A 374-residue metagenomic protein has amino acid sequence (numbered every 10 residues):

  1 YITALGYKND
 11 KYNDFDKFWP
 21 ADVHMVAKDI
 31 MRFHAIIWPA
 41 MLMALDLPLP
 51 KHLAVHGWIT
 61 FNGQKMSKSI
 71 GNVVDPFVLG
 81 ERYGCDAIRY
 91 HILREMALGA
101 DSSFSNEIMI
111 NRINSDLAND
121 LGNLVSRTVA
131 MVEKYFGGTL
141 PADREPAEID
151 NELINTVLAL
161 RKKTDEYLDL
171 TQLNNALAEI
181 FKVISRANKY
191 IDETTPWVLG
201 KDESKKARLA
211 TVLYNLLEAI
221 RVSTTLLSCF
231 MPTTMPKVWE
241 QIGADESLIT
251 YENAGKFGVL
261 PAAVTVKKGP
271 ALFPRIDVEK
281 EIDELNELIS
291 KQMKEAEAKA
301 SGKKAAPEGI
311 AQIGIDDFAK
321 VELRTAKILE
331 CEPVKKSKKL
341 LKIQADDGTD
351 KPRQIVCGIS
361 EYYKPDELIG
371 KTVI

Functional and structural regions predicted by a protein language model:
Y1-K134, A176-I180: Structured secondary-structure scaffolds
L5-D14, G99, V125-T164, I184-K205: Conserved, charged catalytic cores of large soluble enzymes
Y12, A35, V73-P76, C85 (+8 more regions): Alpha-helix initiation and N-capping motif
F18-W19, M66, F104, L140 (+3 more regions): Short clusters of hydrophobic/aromatic residues that line enzyme substrate/ligand-binding pockets
M25-I30, K68, L79-G80, M109-D120 (+7 more regions): Secondary-structure capping and boundary motifs in well-ordered enzyme cores
G57-I59, I108, D143-E148, F181-K182 (+1 more regions): A glycine-rich phosphate-binding loop feature that marks nucleotide/adenosyl-phosphate handling sites
V73, N106, L158-K162, I220: Residue-level signal for cytosolic alpha-helical hairpin/rod architecture
E166, F181, S185-I374: Basic, alpha-helical terminal appendages of large translation-related enzymes
